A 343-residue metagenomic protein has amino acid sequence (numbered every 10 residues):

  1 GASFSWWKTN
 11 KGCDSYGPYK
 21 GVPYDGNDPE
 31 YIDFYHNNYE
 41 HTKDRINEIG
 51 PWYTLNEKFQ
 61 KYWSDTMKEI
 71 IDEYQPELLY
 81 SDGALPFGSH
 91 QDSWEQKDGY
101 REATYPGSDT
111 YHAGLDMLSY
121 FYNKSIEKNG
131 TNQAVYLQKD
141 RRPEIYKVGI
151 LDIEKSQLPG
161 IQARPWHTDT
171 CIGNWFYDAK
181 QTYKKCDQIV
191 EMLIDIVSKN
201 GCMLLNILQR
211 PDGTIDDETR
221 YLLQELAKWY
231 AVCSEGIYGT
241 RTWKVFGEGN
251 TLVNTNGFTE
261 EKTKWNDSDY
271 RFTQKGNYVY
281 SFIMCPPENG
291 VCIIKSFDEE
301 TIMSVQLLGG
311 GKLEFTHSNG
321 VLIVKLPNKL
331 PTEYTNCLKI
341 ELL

Functional and structural regions predicted by a protein language model:
G1-L343: Mature catalytic domains of secreted/periplasmic carbohydrate-active enzymes
